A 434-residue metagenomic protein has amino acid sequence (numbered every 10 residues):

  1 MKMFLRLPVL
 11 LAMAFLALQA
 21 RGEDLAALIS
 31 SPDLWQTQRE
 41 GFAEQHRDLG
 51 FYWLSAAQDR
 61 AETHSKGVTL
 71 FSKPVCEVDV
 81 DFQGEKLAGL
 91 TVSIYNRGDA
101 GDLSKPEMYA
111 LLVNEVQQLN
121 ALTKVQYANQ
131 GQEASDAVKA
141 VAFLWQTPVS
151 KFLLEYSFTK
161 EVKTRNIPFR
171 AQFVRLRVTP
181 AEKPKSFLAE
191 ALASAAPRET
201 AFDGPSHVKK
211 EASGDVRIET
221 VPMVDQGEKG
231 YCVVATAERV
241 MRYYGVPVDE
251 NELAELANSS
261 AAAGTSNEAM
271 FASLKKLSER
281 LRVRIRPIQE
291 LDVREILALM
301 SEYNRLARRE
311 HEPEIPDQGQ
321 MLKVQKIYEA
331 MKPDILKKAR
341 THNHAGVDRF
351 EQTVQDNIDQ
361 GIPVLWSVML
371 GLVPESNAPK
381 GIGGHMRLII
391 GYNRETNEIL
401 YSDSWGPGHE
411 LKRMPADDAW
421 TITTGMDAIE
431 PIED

Functional and structural regions predicted by a protein language model:
M1-P8: Bacterial N-terminal signal peptides that target proteins for export
A12-A20: Hydrophobic h-region of N-terminal signal peptides that target proteins for export in Gram-negative bacteria
E23-A57: N-terminal mature-domain "stem" immediately C-terminal to a signal peptide or N-terminal signal-anchor/transmembrane
D24-L34, S72-C76, S93-V113, Q117 (+1 more regions): An acidic-aromatic pocket/loop used at catalytic or ligand-binding sites
A26, V162-I327: Active-site-adjacent structural segments surrounding the nucleophilic cysteine of cysteine proteases and isopeptidases
Q45, A57, A61-V141: Long, charged/polar, surface-exposed segments that mediate recognition or autoinhibition
R165-V216, L370-G381, I390-D434: Noncatalytic regulatory segments and standalone regulatory/sensor domains
P313, V324-L400: Active-site-adjacent substructure of cysteine-protease-like catalytic cores
